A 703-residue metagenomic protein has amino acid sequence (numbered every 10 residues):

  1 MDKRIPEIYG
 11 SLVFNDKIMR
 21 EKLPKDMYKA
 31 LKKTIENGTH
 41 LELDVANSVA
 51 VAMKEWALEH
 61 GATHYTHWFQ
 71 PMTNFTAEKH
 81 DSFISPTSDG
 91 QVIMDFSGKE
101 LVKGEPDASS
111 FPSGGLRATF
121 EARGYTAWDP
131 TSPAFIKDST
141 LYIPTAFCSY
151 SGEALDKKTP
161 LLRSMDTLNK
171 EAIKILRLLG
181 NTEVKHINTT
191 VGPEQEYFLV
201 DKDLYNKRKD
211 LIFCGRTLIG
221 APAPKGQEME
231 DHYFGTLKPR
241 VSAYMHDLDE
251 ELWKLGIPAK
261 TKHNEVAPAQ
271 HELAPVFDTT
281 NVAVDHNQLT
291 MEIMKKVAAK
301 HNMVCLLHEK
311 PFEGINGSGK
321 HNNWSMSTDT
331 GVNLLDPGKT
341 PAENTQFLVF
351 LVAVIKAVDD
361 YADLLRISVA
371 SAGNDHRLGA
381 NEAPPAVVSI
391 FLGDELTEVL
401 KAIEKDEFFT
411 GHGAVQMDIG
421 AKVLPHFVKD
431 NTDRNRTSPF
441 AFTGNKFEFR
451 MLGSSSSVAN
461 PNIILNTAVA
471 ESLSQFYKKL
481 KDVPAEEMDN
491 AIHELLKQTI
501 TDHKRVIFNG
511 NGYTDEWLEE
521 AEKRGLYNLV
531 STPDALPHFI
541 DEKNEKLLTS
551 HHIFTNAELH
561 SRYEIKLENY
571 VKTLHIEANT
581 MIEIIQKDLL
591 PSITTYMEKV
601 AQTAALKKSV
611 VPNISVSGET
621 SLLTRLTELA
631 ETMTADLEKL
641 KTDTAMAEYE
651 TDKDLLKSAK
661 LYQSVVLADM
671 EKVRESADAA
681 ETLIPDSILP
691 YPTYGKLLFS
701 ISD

Functional and structural regions predicted by a protein language model:
M1-Y28, E42, A122-I143, T443 (+1 more regions): Catalytic pocket of metal/acid-base enzymes, prominently hydrolases
R4-N15, T34-E36, P224-Y233: Gly-rich Lys/Arg/Thr-decorated short loops/hinges at beta-loop-alpha junctions or inter-strand turns that position
Y9-E121: Active-site core of metal-dependent hydrolases
V45, F69, S97, P275-F277 (+5 more regions): Active-site proximal loops enriched in glycine and acidic residues that flank catalytic Cys/His/Asp and coordinate
V45-V49, F69-P71, K99-E100, F147 (+4 more regions): Active-site-proximal loop/turn and secondary-structure-junction residues that shape catalytic pockets, frequently
A62, T66-Q70, H286-K300, M326 (+3 more regions): Hydrophobic/aromatic-rich, well-ordered segments within soluble, folded domains that form packed cores
E121-L307, N316-G319, M326-E564: Glycine-rich, acidic/polar active-site loops that bind/position phosphate-bearing ligands
T499-D703: C-terminal amphipathic alpha-helical interaction region
